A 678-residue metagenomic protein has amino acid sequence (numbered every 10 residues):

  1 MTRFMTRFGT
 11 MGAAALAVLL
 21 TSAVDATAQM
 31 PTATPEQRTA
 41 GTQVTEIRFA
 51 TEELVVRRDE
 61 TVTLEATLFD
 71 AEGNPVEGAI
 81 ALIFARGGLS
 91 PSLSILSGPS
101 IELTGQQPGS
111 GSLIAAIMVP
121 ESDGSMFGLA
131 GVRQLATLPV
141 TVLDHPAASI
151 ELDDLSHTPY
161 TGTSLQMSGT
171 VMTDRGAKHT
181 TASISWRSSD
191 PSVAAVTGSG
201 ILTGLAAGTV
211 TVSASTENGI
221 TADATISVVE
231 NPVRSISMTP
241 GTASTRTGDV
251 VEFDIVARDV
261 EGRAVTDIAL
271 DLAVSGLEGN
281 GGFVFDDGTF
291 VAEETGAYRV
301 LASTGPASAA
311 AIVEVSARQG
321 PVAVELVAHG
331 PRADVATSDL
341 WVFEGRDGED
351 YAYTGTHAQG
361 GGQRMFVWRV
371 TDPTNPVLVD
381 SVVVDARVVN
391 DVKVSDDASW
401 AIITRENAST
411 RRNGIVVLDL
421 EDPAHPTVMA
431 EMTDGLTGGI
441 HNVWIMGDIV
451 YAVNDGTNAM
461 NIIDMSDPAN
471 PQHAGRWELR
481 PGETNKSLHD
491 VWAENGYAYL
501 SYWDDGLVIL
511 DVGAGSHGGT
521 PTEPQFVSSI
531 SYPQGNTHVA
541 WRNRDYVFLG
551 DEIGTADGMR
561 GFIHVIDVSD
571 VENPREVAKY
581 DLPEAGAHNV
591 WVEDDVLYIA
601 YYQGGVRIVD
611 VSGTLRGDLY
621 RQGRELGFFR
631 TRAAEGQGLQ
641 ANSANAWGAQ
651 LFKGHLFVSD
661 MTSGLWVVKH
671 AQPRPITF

Functional and structural regions predicted by a protein language model:
T2-A13: Bacterial N-terminal signal peptides that target proteins for export
G12-S22: Bacterial N-terminal signal peptides
V24-T27: Sec/Tat signal peptide C-region and signal peptidase I cleavage site
Q29-P321: Extracytoplasmic soluble-region selector
S235, T239-T242, G282, E293-F678: Feature marking well-ordered beta-strand scaffolds used for ligand recognition
